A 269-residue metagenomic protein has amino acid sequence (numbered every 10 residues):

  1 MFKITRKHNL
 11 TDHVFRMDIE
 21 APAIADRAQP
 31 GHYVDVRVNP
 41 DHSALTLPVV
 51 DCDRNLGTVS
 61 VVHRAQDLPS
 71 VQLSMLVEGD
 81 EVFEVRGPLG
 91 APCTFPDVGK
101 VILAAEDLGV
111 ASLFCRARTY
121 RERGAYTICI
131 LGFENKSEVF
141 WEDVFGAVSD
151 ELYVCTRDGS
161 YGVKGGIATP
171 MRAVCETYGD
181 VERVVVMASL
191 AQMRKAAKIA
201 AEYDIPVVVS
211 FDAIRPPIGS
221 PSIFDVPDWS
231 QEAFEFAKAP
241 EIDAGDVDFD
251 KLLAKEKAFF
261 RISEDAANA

Functional and structural regions predicted by a protein language model:
M1-E78: Ferredoxin-reductase
R6, D51, V154-T156, V209 (+1 more regions): Structural signal for conserved beta-strand scaffold positions within catalytic alpha/beta enzyme cores
K7, H13, M17, R27 (+11 more regions): Surface-exposed loop/turn and secondary-structure junction residues enriched for glycine/proline
N39-S43, R86-P92, E241-A244: Short, charged beta-turn/beta-strand-edge "cap" motif at the junction between a beta-strand and an adjacent loop
L68-G219: FNR/FR-type flavoprotein reductase catalytic core
A196-K198, E202, I223-D265: Iron-sulfur (Fe-S) cluster-binding segments and ferredoxin-like electron-carrier domains, especially [2Fe-2S]
